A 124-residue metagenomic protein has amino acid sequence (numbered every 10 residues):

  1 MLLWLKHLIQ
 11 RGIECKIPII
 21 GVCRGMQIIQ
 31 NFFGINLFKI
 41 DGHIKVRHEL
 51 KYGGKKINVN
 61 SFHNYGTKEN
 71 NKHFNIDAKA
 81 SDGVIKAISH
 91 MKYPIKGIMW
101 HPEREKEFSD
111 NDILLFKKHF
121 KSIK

Functional and structural regions predicted by a protein language model:
M1-Y52: Cysteine-nucleophile active-site neighborhood
C23, H63, H101: Active-site glycine-centered loops adjacent to acidic/histidine catalytic or metal-binding residues that shape
Q27, D82-G83, Y93, P102-E105: Short, solvent-exposed loop/turn segments at secondary-structure junctions
Y52, H90, W100-P102: Active-site donor-binding loop signature of nucleotide-sugar glycosyltransferases
K55-K92: Catalytic beta-strand/loop cores that center a nucleophilic Ser/Cys/Thr and support acyl-enzyme chemistry
N58-V59, K96-W100: Active-site-proximal beta-strand elements of phosphoester/diester hydrolases
P102-K124: Acyltransferase
